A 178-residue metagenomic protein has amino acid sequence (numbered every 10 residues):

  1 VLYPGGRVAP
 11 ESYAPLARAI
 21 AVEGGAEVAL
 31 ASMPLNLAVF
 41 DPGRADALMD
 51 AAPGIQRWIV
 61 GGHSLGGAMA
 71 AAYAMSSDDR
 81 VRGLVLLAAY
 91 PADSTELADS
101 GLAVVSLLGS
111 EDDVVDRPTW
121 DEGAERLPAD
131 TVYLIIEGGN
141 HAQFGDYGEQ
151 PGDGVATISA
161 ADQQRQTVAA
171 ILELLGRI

Functional and structural regions predicted by a protein language model:
V1-E23: Short, surface-exposed "cap/lid" segments of acyl-processing enzymes
A17-A38: Conserved alpha/beta-hydrolase
V22, L108-D162: Active-site-adjacent alpha-helix of alpha/beta-hydrolase-fold enzymes
M33-P34, V85-D93, G109-D113, G139: Active-site nucleophile loop of the alpha/beta-hydrolase fold
G43-R57: Conserved acidic catalytic loop of the alpha/beta-hydrolase fold
G62-A70: Gly/Ala-rich beta-loop-alpha elbow adjacent to hydrolase catalytic centers
S100, S106-L108: Short beta-strand/loop motif that positions the catalytic acidic residue of the alpha/beta-hydrolase fold
